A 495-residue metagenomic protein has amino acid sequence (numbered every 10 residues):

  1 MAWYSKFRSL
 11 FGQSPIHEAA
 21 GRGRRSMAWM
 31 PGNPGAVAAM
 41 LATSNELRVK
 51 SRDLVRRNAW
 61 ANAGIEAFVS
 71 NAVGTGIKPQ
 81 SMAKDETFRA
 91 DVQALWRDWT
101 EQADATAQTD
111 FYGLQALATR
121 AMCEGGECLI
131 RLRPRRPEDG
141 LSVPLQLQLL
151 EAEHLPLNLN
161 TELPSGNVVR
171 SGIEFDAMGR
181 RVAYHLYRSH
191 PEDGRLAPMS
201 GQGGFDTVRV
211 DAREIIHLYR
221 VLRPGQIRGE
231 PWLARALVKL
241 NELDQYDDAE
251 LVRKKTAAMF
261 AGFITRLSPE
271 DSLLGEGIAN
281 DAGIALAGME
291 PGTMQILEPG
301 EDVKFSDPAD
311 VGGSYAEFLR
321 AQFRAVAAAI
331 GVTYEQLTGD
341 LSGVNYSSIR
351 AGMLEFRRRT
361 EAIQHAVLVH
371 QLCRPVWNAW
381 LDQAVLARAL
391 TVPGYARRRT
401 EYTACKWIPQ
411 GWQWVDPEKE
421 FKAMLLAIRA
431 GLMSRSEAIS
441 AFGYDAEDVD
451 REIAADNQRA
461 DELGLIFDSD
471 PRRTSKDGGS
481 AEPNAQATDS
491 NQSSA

Functional and structural regions predicted by a protein language model:
M1-M82, S493: N-terminal-proximal low-complexity accessory segments that begin disordered and transition into the first
A2-Q13, D340, R350, V367-A495: C-terminal anchoring/interaction modules
Y4-P31, R195-G204, L274-D281, R473-A495: Intrinsically disordered, low-complexity linkers and terminal tails enriched in Pro/Gly and often acidic or mixed-charge
R57-L218, A427: Structured, mid-chain assembly/scaffold modules that mediate subunit interfaces within large macromolecular complexes
W99, Y219, L240, A329-I330 (+4 more regions): Generic structural signal for hydrophobic core residues of well-folded globular domains
D110-R133, I264, V311-V415, D468-D470: C-terminal amphipathic alpha-helical
G179, V326, A438: Acidic/polar, glycine-anchored loop/turn motif associated with catalytic or activation segments that engage anionic
R209-G352, Y395, I408, G478: Extended, charged amphipathic alpha-helical segments
